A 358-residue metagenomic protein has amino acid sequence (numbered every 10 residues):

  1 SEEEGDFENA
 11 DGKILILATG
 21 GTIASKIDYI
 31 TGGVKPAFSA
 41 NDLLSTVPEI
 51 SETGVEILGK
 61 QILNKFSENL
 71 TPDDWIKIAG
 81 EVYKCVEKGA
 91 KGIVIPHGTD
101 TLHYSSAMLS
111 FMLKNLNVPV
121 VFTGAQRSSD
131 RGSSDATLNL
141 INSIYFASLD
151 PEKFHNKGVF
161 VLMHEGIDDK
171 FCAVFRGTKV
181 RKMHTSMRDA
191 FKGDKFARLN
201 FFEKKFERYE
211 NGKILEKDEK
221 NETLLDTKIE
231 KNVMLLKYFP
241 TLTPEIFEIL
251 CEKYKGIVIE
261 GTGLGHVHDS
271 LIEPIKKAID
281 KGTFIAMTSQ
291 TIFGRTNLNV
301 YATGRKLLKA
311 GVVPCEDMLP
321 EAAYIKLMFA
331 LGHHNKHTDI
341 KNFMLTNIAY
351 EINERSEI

Functional and structural regions predicted by a protein language model:
S1-F7, G261-I358: C-terminal non-catalytic interaction/assembly regions of soluble proteins
E2-K84, E273: ATP/NTP phosphate-donor binding region
L17-A18, I27-D28, S39-A40, S45-S51 (+2 more regions): Accessory alpha-helical/coil subdomains and C-terminal extensions that flank or cap enzyme catalytic cores
L17-T19, I95-H97, V121-G124, K157-H164 (+3 more regions): Short beta-strand segments
A18-A24, H97-H103, I167, G263-H266 (+1 more regions): Gly/Ser/Thr-rich loops at beta-strand to alpha-helix junctions that form or flank small-molecule/cofactor-binding
I30-S39, T101, A107-V121, A136-N142 (+2 more regions): A glycine- and small-aliphatic-rich helix-loop capping segment at beta-alpha/alpha-beta transitions that lines
G59-F122, E248-I249, P274-I279: N-terminal small/polar loop signature for handling phosphorylated ligands or for N-terminal nucleophile
T123-F206: Internal gly/pro-rich beta-alpha loop/helix module that stabilizes soluble enzyme cofactors or their anionic handles
